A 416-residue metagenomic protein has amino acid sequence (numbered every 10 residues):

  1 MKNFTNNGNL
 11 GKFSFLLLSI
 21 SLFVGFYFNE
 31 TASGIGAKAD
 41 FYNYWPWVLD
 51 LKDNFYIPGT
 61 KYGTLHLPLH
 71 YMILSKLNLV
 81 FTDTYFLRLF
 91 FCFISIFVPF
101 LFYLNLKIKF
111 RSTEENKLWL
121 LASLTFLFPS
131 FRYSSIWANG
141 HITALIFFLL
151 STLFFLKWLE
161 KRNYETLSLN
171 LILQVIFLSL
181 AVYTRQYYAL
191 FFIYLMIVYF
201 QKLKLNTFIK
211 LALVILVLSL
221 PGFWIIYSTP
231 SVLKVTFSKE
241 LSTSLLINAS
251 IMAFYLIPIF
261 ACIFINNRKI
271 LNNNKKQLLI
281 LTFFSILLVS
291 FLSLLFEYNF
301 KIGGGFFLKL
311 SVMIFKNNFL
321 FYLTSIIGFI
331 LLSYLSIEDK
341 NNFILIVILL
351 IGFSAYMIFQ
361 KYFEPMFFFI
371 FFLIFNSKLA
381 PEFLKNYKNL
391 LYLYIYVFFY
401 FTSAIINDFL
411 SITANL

Functional and structural regions predicted by a protein language model:
N9-F41, L218-Y227, F284-L294, L350-G352 (+1 more regions): Transmembrane signal-anchor helices characteristic of membrane glycosylation enzymes that use polyprenol
N29-W47, K61-K76, Y85, R185 (+1 more regions): Extracytoplasmic catalytic/substrate-binding loops of multi-pass membrane glycan-assembly enzymes
L49, L101, T143-N163, N170-L178 (+2 more regions): Specific aromatic-rich, kink-prone transmembrane helix
T64, P68, M72, V80-F100 (+2 more regions): Loop-to-helix entry region of an early transmembrane alpha helix in multi-pass inner-membrane enzymes
L89-S112, L150, F154: Transmembrane-helix motifs of polytopic, lipid-linked glycan transferases
A122, S168-R185, F192-M196, V214-L220 (+1 more regions): Membrane-interface alpha helices of multi-pass inner-membrane proteins
Y133-T143, F359-Q360: Short acidic/glycine- and proline-prone juxtamembrane loop motifs at membrane-interface regions of multi-pass membrane
V182, Y188, I193-F306, F399-S411: Membrane-lumen/periplasm interface segments of specific transmembrane helices in polyprenyl phosphate-linked
